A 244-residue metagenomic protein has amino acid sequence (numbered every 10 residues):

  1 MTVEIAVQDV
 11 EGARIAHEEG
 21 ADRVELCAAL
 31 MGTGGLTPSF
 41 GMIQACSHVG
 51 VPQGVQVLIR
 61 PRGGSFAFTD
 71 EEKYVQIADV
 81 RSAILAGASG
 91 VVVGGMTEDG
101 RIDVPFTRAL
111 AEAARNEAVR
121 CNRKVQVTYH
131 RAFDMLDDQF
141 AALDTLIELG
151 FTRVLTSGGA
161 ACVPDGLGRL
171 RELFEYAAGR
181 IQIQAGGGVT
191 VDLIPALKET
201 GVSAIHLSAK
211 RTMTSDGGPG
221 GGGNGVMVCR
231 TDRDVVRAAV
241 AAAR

Functional and structural regions predicted by a protein language model:
T2-I15, E19-G20, E25-T33: N-terminal beta1-alpha1 ligand-phosphate binding loop
V3-V7, V24-L26, V55-I59, V91-V93 (+4 more regions): Hydrophobic faces of well-ordered beta-strands that scaffold small-molecule active sites in alpha/beta enzyme cores
Q8-E19, G64-S82, D134-L149, L173-A185 (+1 more regions): Catalytic cores of alpha/beta
E11-R14, L30-G54, D70-V75, G95-R115 (+5 more regions): Active-site-adjacent beta->alpha loops and helix N-cap segments on the catalytic face of soluble alpha/beta enzymes
E18, V57, L85: Acidic/glycine-rich phosphate/pyrophosphate-binding loops and surrounding catalytic core that coordinate Mg2+
A21, P52, G87-A88, F151 (+1 more regions): A structural motif
A45-V49, L85-A86, A242: A short, N-terminal amphipathic alpha-helix
A78-G95: Ordered, amphipathic secondary-structure segments that act as subunit-interaction surfaces in large macromolecular
